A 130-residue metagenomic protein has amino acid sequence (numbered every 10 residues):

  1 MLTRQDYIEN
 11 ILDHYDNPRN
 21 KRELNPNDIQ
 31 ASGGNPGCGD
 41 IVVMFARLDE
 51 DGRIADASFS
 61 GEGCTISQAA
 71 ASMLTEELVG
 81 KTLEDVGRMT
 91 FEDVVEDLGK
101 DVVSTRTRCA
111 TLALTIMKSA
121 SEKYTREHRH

Functional and structural regions predicted by a protein language model:
M1-N25, Q30-A31, A55, K81-H130: C-terminal binding/interaction regions
P26, G39-D40: Short solvent-exposed loop/turn micro-motifs enriched in small/polar/acidic residues
G33-G37: Short Gly/Pro-enriched turn/cap motifs at secondary-structure boundaries
C38, G61-A69: Short, thiol/selenol-centered motifs that function as redox-active sites or metal-ligating centers
D40-E50: Short beta-strand elements
G52-G61: Immediate flanking context of iron-sulfur cluster ligation sites
I66-A71, C109-L112: Catalytic-loop motifs flanking and including active-site residues across diverse enzymes
A70-K81: Alpha-helical support elements that line or immediately flank enzyme active sites and cofactor-binding pockets
